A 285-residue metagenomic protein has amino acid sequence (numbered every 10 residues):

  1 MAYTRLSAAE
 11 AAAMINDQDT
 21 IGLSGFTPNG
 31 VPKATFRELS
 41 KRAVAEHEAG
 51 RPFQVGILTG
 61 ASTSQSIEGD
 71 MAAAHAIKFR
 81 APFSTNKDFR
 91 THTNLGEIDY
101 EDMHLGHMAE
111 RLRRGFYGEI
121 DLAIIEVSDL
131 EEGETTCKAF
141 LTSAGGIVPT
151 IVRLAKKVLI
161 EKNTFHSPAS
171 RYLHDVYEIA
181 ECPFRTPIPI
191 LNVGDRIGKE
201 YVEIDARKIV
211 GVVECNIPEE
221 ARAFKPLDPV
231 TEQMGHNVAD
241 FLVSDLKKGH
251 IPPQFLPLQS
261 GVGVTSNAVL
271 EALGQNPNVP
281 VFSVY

Functional and structural regions predicted by a protein language model:
M1-Y285: Conserved alpha/beta enzyme-core scaffold
